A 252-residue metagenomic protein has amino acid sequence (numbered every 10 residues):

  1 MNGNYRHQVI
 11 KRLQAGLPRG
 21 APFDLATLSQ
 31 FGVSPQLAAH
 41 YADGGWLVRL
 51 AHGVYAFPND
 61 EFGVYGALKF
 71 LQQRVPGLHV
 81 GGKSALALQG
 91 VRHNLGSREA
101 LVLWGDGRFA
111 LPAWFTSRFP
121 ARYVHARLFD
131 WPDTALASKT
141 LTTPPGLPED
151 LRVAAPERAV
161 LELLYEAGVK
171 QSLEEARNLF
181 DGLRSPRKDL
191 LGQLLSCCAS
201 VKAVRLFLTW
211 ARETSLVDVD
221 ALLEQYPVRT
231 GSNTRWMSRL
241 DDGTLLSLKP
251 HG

Functional and structural regions predicted by a protein language model:
M1-S84, R184-A203, H251: Short beta-edge/loop segments at beta->alpha junctions of small alpha/beta modules that act as binding/recognition
F31, A137-G252: Hydrophobic alpha-helical interaction segments
D43, V91, Y165-V169: Short, intrinsically disordered, mixed-charge
D43-G45, A56, E99-G105, Q225-V228: Short linear loop/turn motifs
L68-Q72, T116-P120, S196-A199, W210-T214: Long, compositionally biased
G82-S138: Exposed, interaction-prone assembly regions rather than primary DNA-binding/catalytic cores
